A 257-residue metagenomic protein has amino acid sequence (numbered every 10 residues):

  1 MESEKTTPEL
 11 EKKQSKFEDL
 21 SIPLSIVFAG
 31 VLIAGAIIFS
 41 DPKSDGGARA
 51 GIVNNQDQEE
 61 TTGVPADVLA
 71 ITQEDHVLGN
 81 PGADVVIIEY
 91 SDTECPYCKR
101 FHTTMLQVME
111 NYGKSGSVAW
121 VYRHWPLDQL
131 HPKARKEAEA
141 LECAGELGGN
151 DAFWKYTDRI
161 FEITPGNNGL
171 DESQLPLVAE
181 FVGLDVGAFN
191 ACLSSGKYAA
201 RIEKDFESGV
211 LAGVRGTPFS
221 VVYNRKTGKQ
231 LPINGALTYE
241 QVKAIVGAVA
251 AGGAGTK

Functional and structural regions predicted by a protein language model:
E2-D41, R49-A50, Y90, P176-K257: C-terminal cap of thioredoxin/glutaredoxin-like
P42-T61: Ser/Thr/Pro/Gly-rich low-complexity linker/stalk segments immediately outside membranes or between
G63-V68, Q241: Extracytoplasmic/periplasmic mature domains of Sec-exported, cell-envelope-associated bacterial proteins
V64, I71-Q73, G228: Residue-level signal for pocket-adjacent positions within structured domains
V68-V85: A short beta-strand-turn-helix
T72-D75, M105-Q107, F206-E207: A generic local structural motif
A83, I88, T93, K99-E180 (+2 more regions): Structural alpha/beta surface segment adjacent to cysteine/selenocysteine redox centers across thiol/disulfide enzymes
